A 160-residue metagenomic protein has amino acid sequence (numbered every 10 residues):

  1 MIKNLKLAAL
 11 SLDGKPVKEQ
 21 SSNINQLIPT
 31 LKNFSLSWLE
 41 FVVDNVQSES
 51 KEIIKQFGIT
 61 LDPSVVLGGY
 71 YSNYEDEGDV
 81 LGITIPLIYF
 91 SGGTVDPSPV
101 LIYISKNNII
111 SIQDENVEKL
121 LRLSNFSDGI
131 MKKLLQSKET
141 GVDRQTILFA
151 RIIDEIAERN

Functional and structural regions predicted by a protein language model:
M1-N160: Peripheral, non-transmembrane regulatory/ligand-interaction domains of membrane transport proteins
